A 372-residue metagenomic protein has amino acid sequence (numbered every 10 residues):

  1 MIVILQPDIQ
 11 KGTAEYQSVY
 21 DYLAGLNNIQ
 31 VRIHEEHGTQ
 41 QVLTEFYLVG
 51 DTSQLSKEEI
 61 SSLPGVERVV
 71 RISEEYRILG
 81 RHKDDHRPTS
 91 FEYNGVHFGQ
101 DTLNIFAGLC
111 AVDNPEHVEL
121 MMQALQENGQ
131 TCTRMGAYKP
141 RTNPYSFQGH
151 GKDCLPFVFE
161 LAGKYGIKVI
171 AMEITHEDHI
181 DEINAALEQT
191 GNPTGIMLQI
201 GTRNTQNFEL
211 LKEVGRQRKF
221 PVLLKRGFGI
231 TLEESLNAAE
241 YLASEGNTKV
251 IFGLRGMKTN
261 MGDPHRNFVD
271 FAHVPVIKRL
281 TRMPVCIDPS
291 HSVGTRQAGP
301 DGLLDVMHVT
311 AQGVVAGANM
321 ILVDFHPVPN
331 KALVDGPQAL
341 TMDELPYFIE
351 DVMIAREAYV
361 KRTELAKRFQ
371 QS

Functional and structural regions predicted by a protein language model:
M1-F106: Non-catalytic terminal accessory/regulatory regions of metabolic enzymes
F91-C110, R141, R282-T295: N-terminal small/glycine-rich loop or linker at the start of catalytic domains across soluble metabolic enzymes
Y93, Q206-F325: Catalytic alpha/beta core domains of metabolic enzymes, predominantly
L103-L109, T131-M135, V169-M172, I196-I200 (+4 more regions): Hydrophobic faces of well-ordered beta-strands that scaffold small-molecule active sites in alpha/beta enzyme cores
L103-L120, N143-G149, V169-I174, Q199-T202 (+2 more regions): Active-site mouth loops of central-metabolism enzymes
R134-D153, F325-G336: Glycine-rich, proline-tolerant flexible connector loops at the mouths of alpha/beta enzymes
P140-G195, N207-E209: N-terminal active-site wall of soluble small-molecule enzyme domains
Q148-M172, V214-P221, F271-I287, Q338-Y359: Alpha-helix-loop-beta-strand connector modules within alpha/beta enzyme cores
